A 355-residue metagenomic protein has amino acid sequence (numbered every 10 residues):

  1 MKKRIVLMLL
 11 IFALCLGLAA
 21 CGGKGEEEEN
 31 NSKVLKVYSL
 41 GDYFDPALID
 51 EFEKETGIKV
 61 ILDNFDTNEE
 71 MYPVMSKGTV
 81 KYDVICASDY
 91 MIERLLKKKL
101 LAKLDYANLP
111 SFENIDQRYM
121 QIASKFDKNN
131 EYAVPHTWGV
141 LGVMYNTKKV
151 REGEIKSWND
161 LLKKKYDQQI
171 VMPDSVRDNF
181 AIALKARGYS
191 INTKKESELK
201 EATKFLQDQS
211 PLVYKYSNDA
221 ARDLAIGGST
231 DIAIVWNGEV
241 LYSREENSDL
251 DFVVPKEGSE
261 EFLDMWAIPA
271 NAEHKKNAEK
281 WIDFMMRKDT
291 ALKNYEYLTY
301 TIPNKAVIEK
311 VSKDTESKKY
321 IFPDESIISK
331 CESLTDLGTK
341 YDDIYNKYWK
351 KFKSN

Functional and structural regions predicted by a protein language model:
M1-L35, N355: Short, low-complexity disordered leader/linker segments with a strong preference for bacterial N-terminal type II
C21-G23, E27-L95, D223: Early extracytoplasmic/lumenal segment of secretory-pathway proteins
G41, K81-Y82, C86-L212, S217-S229: Extracytoplasmic ligand-binding site segments that recognize negatively charged/polar headgroups
M91-R94, I226, I232-D249: A ligand-binding cleft/hinge motif common to bilobed small-molecule-binding domains
L96-K103, D127-E131, Y242-V254, E316-K319: Ligand-binding "clamshell"
L199-D208, E246-A270: Periplasmic-binding protein-like
P269-S329: Mature extracytoplasmic/periplasmic domains
E325-N355: Conserved C-terminal helix/tail region of periplasmic/extracytoplasmic solute-binding proteins
